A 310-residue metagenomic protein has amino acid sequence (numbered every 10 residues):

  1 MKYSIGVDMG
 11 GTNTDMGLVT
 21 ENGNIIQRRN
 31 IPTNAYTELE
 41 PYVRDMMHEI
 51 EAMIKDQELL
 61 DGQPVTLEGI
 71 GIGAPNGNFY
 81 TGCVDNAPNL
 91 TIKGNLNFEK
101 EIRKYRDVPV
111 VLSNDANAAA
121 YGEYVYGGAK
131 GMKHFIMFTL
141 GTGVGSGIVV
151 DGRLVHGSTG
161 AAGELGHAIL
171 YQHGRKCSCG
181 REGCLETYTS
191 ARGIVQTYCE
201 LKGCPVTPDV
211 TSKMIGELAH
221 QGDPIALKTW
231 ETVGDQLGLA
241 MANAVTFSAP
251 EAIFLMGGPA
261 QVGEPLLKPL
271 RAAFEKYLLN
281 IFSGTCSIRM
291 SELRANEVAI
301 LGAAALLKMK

Functional and structural regions predicted by a protein language model:
M1-G69, F79-C83, K100-V110, V125-M132 (+1 more regions): ATP-binding/phosphotransfer module of carbohydrate and carboxylate kinases, centering on a glycine-rich
C83-G94: A charged helix-plus-loop insertion that forms the helical arch/lid used to bind and gate nucleic-acid substrates
L112-N114: Short loop/edge segments at beta-strand edges and connector loops that shape dinucleotide/nucleotide cofactor-binding
A120: Acidic/histidine-rich catalytic cores of soluble enzymes
K130-Y188: Glycine-rich phosphate-binding loop of actin/hexokinase-like ATP-binding domains
